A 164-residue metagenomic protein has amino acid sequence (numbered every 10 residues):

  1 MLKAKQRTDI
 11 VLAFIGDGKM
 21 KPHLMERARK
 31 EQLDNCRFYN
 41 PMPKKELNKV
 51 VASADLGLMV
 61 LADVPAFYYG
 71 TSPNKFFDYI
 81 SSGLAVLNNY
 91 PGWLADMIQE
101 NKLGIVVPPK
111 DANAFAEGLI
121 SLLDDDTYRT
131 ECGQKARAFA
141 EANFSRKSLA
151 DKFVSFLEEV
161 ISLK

Functional and structural regions predicted by a protein language model:
M1-D9, R29-E31: Short hydrophobic signal-anchor/transmembrane segments that target glycosyltransferases and glycosylation machinery
I15, P22-L56: Nucleotide-activated donor-binding/catalytic signature segment of Leloir-type glycosyltransferases, i.e., the conserved
L33, V51-Y69, L84: Acidic donor-binding loop of glycosyltransferase active sites
M59-L61, S82, N89-Y90, V107-P108: Conserved acidic donor-binding loop of glycosyltransferase catalytic domains
G70, P91-N101, V106: Short acidic/histidine- and often glycine-rich active-site loop of Leloir-type glycosyltransferases that engages
E100-N101, I105-A112, S121-T127: Conserved acidic donor-binding segment of nucleotide-sugar-dependent glycosyltransferases
A114-E117, S121, Y128-A142, K152-S155 (+1 more regions): A short, well-ordered alpha-helix in the C-terminal region of glycosyltransferases
